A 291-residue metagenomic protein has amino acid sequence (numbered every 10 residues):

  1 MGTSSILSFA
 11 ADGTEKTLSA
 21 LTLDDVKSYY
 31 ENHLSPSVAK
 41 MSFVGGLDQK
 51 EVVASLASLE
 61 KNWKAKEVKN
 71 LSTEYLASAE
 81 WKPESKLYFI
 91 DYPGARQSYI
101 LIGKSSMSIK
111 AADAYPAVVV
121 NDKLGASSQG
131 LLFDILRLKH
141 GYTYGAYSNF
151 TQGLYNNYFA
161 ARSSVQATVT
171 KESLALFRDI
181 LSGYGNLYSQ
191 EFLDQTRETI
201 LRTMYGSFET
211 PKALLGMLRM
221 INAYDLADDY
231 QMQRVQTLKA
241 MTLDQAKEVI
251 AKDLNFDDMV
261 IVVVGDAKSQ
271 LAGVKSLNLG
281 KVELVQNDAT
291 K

Functional and structural regions predicted by a protein language model:
M1-P36, L56, Q152-G153, S207-A240: Scaffold signal of the M16-like zinc-metallopeptidase fold and its non-catalytic homologs
V26-Y29, M41-V44, L56, I102 (+7 more regions): Buried hydrophobic packing residues in well-ordered domains
K27-E31, L87-I90, G145-T151: Short beta-strand/turn micro-motifs at beta-sheet edges
S35, K40-S108, V263-K291: An aromatic/glycine/proline-enriched structural segment found at the starts of mature extracellular/organellar domains
K40-G46, Y188, F192, R197-K291: C-terminal regions of mature proteins
A54, K110-A114, T170-S173, A272: Solvent-exposed, non-transmembrane alpha-helical starts
I102, A111-G125, L131-D134: Active/ligand-binding-proximal structured segments within catalytic/core domains that scaffold catalytic residues
A126-S128, Y147, T151-F208, K275-L279 (+1 more regions): M16/insulysin-pitrilysin zinc metalloprotease superfamily fold
